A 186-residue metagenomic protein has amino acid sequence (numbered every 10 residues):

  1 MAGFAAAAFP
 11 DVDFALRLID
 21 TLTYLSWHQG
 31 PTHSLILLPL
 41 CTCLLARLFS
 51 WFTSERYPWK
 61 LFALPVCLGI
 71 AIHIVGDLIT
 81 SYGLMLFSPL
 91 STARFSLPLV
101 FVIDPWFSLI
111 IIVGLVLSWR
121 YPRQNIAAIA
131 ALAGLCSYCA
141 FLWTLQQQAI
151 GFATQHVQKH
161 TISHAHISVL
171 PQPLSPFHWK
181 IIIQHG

Functional and structural regions predicted by a protein language model:
M1-G151, Q155-H156, H160-P171: N-terminal membrane-targeting hydrophobic helices
A165-G186: Short periplasmic/luminal acceptor-recognition loop of GT-C membrane glycosyltransferases, typified by
